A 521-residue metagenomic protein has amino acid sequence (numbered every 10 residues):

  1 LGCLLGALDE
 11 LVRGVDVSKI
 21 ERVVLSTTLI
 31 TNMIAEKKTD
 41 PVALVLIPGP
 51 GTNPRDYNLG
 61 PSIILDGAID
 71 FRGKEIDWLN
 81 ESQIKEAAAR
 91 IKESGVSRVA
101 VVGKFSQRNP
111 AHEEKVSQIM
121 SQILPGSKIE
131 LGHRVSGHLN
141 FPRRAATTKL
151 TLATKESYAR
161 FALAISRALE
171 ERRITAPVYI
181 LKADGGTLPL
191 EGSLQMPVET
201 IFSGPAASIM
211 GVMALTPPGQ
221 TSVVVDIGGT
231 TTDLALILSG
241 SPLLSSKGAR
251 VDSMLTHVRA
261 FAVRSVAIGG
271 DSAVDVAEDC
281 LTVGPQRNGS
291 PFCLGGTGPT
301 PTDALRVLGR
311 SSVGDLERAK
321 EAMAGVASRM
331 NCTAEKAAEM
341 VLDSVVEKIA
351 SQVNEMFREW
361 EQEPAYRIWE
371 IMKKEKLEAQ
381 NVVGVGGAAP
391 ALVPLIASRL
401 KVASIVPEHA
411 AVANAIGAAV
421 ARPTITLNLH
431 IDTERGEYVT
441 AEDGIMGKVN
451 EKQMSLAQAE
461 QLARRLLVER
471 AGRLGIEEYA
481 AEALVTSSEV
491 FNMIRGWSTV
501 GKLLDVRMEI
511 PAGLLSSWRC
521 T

Functional and structural regions predicted by a protein language model:
L1-T521: N-terminally biased helix-coil "hinge/interface" segments that flank
